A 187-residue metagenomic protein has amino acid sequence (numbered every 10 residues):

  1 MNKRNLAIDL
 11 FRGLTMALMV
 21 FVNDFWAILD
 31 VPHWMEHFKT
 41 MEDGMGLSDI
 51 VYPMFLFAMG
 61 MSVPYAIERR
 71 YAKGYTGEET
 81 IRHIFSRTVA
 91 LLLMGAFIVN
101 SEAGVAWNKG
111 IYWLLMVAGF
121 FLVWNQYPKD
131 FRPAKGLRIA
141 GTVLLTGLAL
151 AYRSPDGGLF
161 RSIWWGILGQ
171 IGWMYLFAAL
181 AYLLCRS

Functional and structural regions predicted by a protein language model:
M1-V99: N-terminal signal-anchor module of multipass membrane proteins
N23-A27, A103, Y127, L184: Transmembrane helix-loop junctions and nearby membrane-interface residues
R69-I171: Membrane-interface helix-loop-helix modules in multi-pass inner-membrane proteins
W173-Y175: Non-catalytic terminal regions of proteins
A178-S187: Solvent-exposed interhelical
